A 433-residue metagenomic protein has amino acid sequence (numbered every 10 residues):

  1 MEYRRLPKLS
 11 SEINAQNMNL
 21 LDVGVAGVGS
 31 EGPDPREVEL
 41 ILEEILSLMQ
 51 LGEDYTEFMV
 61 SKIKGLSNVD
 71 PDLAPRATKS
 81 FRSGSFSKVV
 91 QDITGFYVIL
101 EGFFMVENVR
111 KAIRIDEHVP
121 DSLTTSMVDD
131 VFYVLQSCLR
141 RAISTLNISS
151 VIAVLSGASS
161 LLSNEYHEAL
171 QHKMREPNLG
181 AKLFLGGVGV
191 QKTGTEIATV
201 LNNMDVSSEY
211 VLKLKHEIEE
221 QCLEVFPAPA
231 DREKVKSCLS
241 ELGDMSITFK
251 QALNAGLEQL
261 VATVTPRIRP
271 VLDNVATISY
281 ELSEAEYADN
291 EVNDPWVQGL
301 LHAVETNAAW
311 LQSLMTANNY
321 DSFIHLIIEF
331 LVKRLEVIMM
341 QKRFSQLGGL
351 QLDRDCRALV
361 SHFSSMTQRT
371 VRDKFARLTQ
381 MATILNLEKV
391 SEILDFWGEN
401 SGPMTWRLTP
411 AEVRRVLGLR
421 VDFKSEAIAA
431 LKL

Functional and structural regions predicted by a protein language model:
M1-E107: Extended alpha-helical scaffold segments
V28-E39, R82-Q91, R114-H118, Y280-N290 (+1 more regions): Short, charged, low-complexity loops and linkers
V28-R36, E43, G84-K88, D92 (+6 more regions): Alpha-helical solenoid scaffolds in eukaryotic proteins
L42-T56, V60, K64, T94-F96 (+1 more regions): Extended alpha-helical "rod" scaffolds
F81-S85, V89, F104-G187: Extended, low-charge, aliphatic-rich alpha-helical segments
